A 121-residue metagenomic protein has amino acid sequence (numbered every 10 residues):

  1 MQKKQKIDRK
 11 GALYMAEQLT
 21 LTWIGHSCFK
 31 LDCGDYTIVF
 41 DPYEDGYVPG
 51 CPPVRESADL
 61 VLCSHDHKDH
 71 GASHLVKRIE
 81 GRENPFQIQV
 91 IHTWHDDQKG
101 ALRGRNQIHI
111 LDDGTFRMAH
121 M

Functional and structural regions predicted by a protein language model:
M1-Y14: Short, Lys/Arg-enriched N-terminal segments with co-localized hydrophobic residues within the first ~10-30 amino acids
G11-L60, H67-K68, K77-M121: Core dinuclear metal-dependent hydrolase active-site scaffold
